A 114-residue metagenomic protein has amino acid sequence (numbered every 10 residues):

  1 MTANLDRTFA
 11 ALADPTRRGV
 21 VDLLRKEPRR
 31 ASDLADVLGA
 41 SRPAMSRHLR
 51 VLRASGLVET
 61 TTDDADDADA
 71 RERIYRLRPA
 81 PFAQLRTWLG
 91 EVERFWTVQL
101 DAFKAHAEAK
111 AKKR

Functional and structural regions predicted by a protein language model:
M1-N4, L23-V37, R42, A54-T61 (+1 more regions): C-terminal regulatory/oligomerization modules of transcriptional regulators
R7: Interfacial catalytic loop of ABC nucleotide-binding domains
A11-T16: Short helix-coil-helix linker/hinge
R18-V20: Pre-recognition alpha-helix immediately N-terminal to the DNA-recognition helix within helix-turn-helix or winged-helix
L49-R50: Short, hydrophobic-biased segments on the C-terminal half of alpha helices that form "recognition helices"
T62-I74: Short, Lys/Arg-rich nucleic-acid/phosphate-binding segment
